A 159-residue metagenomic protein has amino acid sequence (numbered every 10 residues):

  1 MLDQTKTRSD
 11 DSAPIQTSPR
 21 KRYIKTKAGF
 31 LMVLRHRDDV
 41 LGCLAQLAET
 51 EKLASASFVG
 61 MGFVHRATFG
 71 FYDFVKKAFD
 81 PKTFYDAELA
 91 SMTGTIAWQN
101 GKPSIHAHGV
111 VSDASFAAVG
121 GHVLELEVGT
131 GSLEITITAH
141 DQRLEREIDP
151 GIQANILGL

Functional and structural regions predicted by a protein language model:
L2-I105, V110-L159: N-terminal intrinsically disordered, cationic/polar leader segments that include organellar targeting peptides
